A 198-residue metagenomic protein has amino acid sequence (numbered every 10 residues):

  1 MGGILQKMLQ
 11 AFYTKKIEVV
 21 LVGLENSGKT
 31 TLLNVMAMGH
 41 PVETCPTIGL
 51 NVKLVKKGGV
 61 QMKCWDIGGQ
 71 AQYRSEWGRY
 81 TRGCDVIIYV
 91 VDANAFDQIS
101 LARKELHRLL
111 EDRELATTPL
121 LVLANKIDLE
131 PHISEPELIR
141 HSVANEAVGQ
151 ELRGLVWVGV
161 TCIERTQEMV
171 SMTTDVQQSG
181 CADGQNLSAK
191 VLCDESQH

Functional and structural regions predicted by a protein language model:
M1-H198: TRAFAC-class small GTPase G-domain
